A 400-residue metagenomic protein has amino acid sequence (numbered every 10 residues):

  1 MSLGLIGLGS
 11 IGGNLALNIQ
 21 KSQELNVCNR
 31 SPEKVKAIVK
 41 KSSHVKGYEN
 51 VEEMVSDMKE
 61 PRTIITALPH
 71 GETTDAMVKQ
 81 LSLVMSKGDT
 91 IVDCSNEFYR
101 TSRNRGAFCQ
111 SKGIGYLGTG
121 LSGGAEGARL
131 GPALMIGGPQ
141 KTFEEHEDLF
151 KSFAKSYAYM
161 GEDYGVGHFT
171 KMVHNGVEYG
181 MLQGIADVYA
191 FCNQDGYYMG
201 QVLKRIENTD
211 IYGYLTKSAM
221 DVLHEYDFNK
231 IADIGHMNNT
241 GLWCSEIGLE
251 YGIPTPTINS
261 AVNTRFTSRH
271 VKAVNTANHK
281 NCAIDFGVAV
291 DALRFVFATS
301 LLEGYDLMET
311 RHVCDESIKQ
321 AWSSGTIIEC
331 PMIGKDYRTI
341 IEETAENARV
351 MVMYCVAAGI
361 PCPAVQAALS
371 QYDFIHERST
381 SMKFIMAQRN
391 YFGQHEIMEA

Functional and structural regions predicted by a protein language model:
M1-T63, V84-D89, A125-A128, S156-A158: NAD(P)+-binding Rossmann beta1-loop-alpha1 motif at the extreme N-terminus of oxidoreductases
I6, M77-K79, F98-C192, Y197-G200 (+2 more regions): Rossmann-fold dinucleotide-binding core
G47-E49, D93, G115-T119, Y157-E162 (+2 more regions): General beta-strand structural signal in soluble alpha/beta enzymes
V51-L117: Rossmann-fold NAD(P) dinucleotide-binding segment
Y164-H168, D210-A298, G325-V365: Interdomain hinge/lid region at the active-site interface of Rossmann-like NAD(P)-dependent oxidoreductases
G200-D210, Y305, E309-T326: Small-residue-rich helix-loop
E342, V350-A400: C-terminal amphipathic alpha-helical interaction region
